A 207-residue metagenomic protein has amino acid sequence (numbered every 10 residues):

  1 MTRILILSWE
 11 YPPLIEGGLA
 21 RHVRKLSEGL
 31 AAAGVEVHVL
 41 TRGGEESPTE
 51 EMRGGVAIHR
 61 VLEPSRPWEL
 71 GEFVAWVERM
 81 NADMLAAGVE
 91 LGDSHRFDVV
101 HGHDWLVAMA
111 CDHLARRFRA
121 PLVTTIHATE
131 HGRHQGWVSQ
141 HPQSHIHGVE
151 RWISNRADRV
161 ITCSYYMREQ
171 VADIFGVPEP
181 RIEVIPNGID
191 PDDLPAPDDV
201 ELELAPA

Functional and structural regions predicted by a protein language model:
M1-A57: N-terminal subdomain of nucleotide-sugar transferases
G43, Y166, G188: Carbohydrate-associated surface elements
V56-V89, V138: A short, charged, and often flexible helix/loop element on the N-terminal side of the glycosyltransferase catalytic
V100-H101, R156-Y165: A short beta-strand/loop micro-motif in the catalytic core of glycosyltransferases that engages the nucleotide-sugar
G102-V107, I126: Short His-centered aromatic/hydrophobic patch
L106-V107, Y166-R168: Alpha-helix capping/helix-boundary segments
P121-V123, H131-W152, P191: Nucleotide-sugar donor phosphate/pyrophosphate-binding loop at the beta->alpha transition of glycosyltransferases
H141, P195-A207: A short helix/loop element that forms part of the nucleotide-sugar donor recognition site in Leloir-type
